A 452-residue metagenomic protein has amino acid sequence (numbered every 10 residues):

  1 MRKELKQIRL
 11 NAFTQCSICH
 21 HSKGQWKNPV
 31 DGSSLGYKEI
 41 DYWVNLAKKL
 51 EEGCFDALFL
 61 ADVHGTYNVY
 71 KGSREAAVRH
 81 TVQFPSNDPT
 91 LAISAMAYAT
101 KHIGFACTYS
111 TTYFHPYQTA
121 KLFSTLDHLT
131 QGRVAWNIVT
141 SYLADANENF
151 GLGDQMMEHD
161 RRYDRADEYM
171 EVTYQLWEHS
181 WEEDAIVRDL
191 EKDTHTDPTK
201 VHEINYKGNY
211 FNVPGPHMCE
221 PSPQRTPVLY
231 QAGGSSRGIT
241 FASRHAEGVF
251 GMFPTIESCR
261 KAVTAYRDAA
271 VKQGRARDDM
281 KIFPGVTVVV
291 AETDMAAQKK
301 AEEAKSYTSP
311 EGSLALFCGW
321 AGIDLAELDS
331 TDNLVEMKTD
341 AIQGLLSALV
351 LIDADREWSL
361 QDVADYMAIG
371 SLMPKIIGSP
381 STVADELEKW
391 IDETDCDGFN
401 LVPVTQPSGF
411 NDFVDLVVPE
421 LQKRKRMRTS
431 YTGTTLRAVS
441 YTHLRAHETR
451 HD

Functional and structural regions predicted by a protein language model:
M1-A99, Q224-P227, L349: N-terminal beta1-alpha1-beta2 module of alpha/beta enzyme domains
K6, H115-T240, R244-H245, Q273 (+5 more regions): Internal, glycine-rich beta/alpha segment that forms the wall or movable "lid" of small-molecule/cofactor binding
L10, C54, M96, L126 (+6 more regions): Conserved, mostly hydrophobic/aromatic
L10-A12, L58-L60, F105-C107, V134-I138 (+4 more regions): Hydrophobic faces of well-ordered beta-strands that scaffold small-molecule active sites in alpha/beta enzyme cores
E39-K48, G233-F241, P380-W390: Short, acidic/polar
M170, A262-Y266, G409-Q422: C-terminal helical cap(s) of enzyme catalytic domains, especially alpha/beta-barrels
L346-V414: Substrate-recognition/cap regions that form aromatic- and gly/pro-loop-enriched pockets for small-molecule ligands
T442-H451: Conserved small/polar residues in nucleotide/adenosyl-binding loops
